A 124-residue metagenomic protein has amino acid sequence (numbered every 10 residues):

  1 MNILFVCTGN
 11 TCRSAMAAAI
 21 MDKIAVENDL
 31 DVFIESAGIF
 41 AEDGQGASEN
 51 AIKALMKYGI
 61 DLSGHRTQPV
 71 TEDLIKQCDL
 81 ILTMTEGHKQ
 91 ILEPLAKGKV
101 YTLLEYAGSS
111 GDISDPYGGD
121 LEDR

Functional and structural regions predicted by a protein language model:
M1-K76: Conserved active-site segments centered on acidic
F5, L82-T83: Hydrophobic beta-strand core positions in alpha/beta domains
L80, E86-R124: Phosphate-binding/catalytic loops
